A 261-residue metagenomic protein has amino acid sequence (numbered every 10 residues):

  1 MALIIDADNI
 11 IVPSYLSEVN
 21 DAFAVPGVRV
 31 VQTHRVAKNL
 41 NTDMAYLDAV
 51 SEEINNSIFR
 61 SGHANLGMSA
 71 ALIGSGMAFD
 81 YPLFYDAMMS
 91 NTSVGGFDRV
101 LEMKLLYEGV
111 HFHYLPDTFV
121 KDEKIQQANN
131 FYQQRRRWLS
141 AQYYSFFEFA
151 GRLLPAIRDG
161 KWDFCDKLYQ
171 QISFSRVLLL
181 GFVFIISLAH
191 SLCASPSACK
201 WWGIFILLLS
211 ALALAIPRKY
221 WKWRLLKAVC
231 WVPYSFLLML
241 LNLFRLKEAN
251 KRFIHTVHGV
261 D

Functional and structural regions predicted by a protein language model:
M1-I10: Short beta-strand-to-loop acidic/aromatic patch adjacent to the donor-nucleotide binding site
N9-I11, V36-K38, V100, F119: A short, conserved beta-strand element in the Rossmann-like catalytic core that flanks the donor/metal-binding loop
P13, E18-S93, R136, Y143: Long helical/loop segments within the catalytic core of UDP-sugar-dependent glycosyltransferases, especially the large
E53-S57, Y132-L153, F182, S235-L246: Catalytic core of nucleotide-sugar-dependent glycosyltransferases
G95-L101: Acidic donor-binding loop at a coil-to-helix junction in glycosyltransferase catalytic cores that engages
E102-K121: Catalytic donor-sugar/metal-binding loop of nucleotide-sugar-dependent glycosyltransferases
E123-S140, R224-K227: Nucleotide-sugar-dependent glycosyltransferase catalytic core
Q170-N250: Membrane-embedded multi-pass helical conduit in multi-pass membrane proteins, especially envelope-biosynthetic
